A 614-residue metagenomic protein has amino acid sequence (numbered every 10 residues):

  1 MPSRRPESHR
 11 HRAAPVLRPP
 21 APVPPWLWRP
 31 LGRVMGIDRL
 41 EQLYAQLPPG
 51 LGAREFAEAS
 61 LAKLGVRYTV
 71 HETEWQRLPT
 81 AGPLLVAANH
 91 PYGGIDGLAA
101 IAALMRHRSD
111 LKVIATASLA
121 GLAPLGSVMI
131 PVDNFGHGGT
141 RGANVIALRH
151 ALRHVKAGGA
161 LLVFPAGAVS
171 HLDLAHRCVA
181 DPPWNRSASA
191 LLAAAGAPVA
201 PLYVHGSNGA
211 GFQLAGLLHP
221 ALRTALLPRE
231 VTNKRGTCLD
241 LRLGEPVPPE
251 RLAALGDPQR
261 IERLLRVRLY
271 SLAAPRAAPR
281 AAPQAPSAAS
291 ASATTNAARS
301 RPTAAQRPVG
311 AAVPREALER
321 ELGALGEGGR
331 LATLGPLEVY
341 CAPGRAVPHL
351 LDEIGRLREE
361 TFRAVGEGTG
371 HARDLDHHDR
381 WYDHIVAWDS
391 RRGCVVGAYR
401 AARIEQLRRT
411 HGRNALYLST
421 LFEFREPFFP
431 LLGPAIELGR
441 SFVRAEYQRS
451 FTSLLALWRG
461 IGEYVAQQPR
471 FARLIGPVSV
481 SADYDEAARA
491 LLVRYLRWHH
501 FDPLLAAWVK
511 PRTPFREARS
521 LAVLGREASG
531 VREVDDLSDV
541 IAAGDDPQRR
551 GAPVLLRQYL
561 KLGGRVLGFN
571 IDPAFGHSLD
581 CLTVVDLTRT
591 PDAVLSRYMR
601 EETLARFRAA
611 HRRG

Functional and structural regions predicted by a protein language model:
M1-H90, I95-A99, R106-D110, G126-S127: Membrane-anchoring hydrophobic helices of lipid-metabolizing enzymes
H9-R10, R141-G310, L524-S529: Non-catalytic C-terminal accessory region of glycerolipid acyltransferases and related lyso-lipid remodeling enzymes
H71, A81, L85-A87, G93-A99 (+5 more regions): Short acidic (Asp/Glu) patches
M105, K112-N144, L148-R149, V155: Conserved nucleotide-cofactor-binding alpha/beta core module
R108-A115, Y382, W388-N414: Carboxylate/His-rich catalytic cores and anion/metal-binding grooves
T303-R345: Conserved N-terminal entry element of GNAT/NAT acetyltransferase domains
L331-H384, W388-R391, V396-R400: Short amphipathic alpha-helix that is part of the acyltransferase structural core
T369, E405-R565, N570-D580, R589-T590: Acyl-donor binding region in acyl/amide transferases
